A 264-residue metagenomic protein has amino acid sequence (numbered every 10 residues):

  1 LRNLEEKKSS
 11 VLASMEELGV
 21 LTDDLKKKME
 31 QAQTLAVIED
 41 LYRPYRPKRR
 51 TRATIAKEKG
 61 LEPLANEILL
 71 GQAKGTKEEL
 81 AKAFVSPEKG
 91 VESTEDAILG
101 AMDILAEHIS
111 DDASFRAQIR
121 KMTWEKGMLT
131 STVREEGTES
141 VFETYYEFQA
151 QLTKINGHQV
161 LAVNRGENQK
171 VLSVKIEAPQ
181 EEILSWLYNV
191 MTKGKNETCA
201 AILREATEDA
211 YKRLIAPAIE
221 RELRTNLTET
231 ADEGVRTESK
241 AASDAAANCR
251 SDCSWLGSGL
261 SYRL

Functional and structural regions predicted by a protein language model:
N3-D252, G259-R263: Duplex nucleic acid-engaging cores and interfaces of nucleic-acid transaction enzymes
